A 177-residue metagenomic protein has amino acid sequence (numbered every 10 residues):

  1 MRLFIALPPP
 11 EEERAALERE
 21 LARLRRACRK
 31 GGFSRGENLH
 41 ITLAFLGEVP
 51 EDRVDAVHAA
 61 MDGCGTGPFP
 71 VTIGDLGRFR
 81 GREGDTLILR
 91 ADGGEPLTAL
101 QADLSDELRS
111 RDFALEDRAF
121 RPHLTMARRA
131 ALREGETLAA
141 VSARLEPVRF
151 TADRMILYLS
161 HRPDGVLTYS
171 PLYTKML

Functional and structural regions predicted by a protein language model:
M1-L177: Histidine-dependent nucleotide/RNA phosphoesterase domain, centered on the 2H-phosphoesterase fold with its duplicated
